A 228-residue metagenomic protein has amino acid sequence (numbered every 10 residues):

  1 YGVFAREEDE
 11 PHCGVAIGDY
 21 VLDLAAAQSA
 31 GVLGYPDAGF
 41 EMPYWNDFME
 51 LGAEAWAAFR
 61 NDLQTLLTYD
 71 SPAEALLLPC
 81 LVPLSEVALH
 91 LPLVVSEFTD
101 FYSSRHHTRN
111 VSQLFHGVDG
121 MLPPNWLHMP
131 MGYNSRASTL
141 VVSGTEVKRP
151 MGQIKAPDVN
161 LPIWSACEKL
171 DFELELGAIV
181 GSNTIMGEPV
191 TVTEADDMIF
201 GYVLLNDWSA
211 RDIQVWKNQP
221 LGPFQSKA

Functional and structural regions predicted by a protein language model:
G2, H12-V15, L81, G201 (+1 more regions): Glycine-centered structural positions embedded in regular secondary structure
G2-P72: Gly/serine-rich nucleotide phosphate-binding loop at the start of the catalytic core of nucleotide/ADP-ribose-handling
D23, F40-A55, P83, S182 (+3 more regions): General structural signal for secondary-structure boundaries
A53-T99, S103: Non-catalytic accessory segments adjacent to catalytic cores
H90-A228: Glycine-enriched loop-and-adjacent helix/strand subsegments that border the catalytic/binding cleft of enzyme cores
